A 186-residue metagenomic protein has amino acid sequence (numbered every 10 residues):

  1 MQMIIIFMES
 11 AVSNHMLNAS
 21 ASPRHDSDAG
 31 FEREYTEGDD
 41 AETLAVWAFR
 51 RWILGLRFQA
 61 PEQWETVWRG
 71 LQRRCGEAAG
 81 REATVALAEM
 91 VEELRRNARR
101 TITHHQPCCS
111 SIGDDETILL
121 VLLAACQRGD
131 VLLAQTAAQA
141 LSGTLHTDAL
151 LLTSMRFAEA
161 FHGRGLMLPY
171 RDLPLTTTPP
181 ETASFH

Functional and structural regions predicted by a protein language model:
Q2-L120, A124-H186: Polar/charged low-complexity regulatory segments
